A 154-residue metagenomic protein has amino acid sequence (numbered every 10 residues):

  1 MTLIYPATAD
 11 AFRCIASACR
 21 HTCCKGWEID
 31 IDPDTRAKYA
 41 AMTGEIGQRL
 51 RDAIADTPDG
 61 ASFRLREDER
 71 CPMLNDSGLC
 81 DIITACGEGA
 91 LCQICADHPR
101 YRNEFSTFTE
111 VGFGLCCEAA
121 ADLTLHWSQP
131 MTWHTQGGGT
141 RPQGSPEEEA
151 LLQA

Functional and structural regions predicted by a protein language model:
M1-A154: Hydrophobic scaffolds flanking metal-cofactor catalytic centers in soluble metalloenzymes
